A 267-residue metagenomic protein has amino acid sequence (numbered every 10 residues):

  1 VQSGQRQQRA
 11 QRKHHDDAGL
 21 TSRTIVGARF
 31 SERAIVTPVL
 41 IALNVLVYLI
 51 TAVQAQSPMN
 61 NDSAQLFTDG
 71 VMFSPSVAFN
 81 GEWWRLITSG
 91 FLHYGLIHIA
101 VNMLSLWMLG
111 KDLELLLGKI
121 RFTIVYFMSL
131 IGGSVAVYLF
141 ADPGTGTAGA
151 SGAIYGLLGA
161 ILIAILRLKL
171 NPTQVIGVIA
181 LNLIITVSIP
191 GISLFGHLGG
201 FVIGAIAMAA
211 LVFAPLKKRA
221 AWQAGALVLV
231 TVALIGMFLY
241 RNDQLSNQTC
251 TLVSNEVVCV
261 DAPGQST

Functional and structural regions predicted by a protein language model:
V1-R29, P190-T267: C-terminal transmembrane module of polytopic alpha-helical membrane proteins
R33-A148, P190-I192: N-terminal TM1-TM2 helical hairpin plus the immediately adjacent luminal interfacial "cap"
T37-A42, A100, T123-F127, I154 (+4 more regions): Hydrophobic alpha-helical transmembrane segments
Q56-N60, D142-G146, L168-P172, P190-L194 (+2 more regions): Transmembrane helix-loop junctions in multipass membrane proteins, especially transporters and channels
M103, G152-A160, F201-A205: Alpha-helical transmembrane segments of multi-pass membrane proteins
L115-K119, I161-I176, V212-G225: Alpha-helical transmembrane bundle and helix-membrane interface signal in multi-pass integral membrane proteins
I131-V135, A180-I189, T231-L239: Aromatic-anchored segments of alpha-helical transmembrane domains
P143-A160, G196: Membrane-interface micro-motifs in multi-pass membrane enzymes
